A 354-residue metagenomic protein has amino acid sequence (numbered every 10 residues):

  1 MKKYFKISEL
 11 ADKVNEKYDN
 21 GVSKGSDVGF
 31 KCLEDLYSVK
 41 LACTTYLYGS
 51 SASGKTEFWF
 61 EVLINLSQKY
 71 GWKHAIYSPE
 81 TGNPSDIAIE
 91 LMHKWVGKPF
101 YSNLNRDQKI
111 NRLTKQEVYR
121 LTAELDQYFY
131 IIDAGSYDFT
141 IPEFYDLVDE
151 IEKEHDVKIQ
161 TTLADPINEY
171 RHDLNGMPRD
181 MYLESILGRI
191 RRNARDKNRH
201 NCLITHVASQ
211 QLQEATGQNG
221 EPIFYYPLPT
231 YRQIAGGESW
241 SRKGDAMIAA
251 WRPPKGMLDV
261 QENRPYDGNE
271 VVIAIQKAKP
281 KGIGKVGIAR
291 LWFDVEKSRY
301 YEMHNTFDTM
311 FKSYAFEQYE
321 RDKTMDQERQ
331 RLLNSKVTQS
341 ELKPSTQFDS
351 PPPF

Functional and structural regions predicted by a protein language model:
M1-K13, S51-A52, N103-L104, R120-E124 (+3 more regions): C-terminal regions of RecA-like/P-loop NTPase motor modules
M1-K98, P352-P353: The Walker A/P-loop phosphate-binding site
F30-D35, K69-K158, I288-A289, K323 (+2 more regions): Cytosolic-facing regulatory segments adjacent to core modules
T45-L47, A75-Y77, Y130-I132, C202 (+1 more regions): Hydrophobic/aromatic beta-strand patches that form the interior of the parallel beta-sheet core in alpha/beta enzyme
I76, L163-A164, R199-H206: Structural recognition of the conserved hydrophobic beta-strand(s) that form the central parallel beta-sheet of P-loop
L91-W95, P178, T216-E221: Short secondary-structure boundary/capping segments
Y130-N193: Phosphate-binding/switch loop-helix module in NTP-utilizing enzymes
